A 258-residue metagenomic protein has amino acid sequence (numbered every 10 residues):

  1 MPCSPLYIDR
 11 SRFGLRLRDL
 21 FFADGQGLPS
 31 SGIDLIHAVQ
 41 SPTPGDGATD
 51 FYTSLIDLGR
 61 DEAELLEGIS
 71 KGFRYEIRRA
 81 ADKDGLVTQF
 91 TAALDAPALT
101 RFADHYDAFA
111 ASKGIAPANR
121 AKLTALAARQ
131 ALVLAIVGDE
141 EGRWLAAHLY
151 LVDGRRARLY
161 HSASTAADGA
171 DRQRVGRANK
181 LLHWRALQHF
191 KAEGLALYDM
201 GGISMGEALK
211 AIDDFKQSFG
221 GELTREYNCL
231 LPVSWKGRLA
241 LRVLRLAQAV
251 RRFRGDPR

Functional and structural regions predicted by a protein language model:
P2-F13, S41-E64, L195-R258: Active-site/acyl-donor-binding loops of N-acyltransferases
P2-G14, V39-G47, T53-D61, L65-D171 (+1 more regions): A conserved beta-strand-loop-helix scaffold within acyl/acetyltransferase catalytic domains
Y7-P29: A short, well-structured beta->alpha microelement
F21-Y52: Non-catalytic accessory segments adjacent to catalytic cores
D24-P29, A80, Y106, A110 (+1 more regions): Hydrophobic, Leu/Ile/Phe/Ala-enriched alpha-helical segments that form helix-helix packing faces
G25-Q26, R78, T124, W184-Q188 (+1 more regions): Surface-exposed alpha-helical segments enriched in charged/polar residues
I33, G85-L86, I115, L195 (+1 more regions): Short aromatic/hydrophobic-glycine micro-motifs
L132-V233: Aromatic (often tryptophan-rich) hydrophobic motifs at membrane interfaces
